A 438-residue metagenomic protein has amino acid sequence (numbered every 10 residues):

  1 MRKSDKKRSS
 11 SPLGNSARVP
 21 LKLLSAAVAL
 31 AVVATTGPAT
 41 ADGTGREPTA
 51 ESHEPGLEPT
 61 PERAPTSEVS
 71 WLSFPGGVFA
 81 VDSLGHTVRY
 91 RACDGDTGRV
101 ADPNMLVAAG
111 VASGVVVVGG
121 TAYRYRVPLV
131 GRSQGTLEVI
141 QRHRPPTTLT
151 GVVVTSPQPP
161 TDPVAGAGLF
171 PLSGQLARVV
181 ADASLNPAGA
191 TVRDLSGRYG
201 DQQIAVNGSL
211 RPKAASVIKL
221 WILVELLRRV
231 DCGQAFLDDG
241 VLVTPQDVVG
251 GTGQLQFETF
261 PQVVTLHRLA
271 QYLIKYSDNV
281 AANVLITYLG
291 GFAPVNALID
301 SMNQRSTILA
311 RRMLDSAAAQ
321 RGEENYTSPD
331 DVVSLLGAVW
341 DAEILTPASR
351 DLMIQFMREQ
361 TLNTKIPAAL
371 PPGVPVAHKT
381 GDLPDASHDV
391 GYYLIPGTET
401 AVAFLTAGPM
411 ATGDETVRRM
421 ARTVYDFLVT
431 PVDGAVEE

Functional and structural regions predicted by a protein language model:
R2-K7, S11-G43: Secretory targeting and sorting signals
R8-S10, G43-G45, E51, R132-R144 (+6 more regions): Structured C-terminal helix/loop/strand segments within mature extracytoplasmic catalytic/sensor domains
V33-R63: C-terminal region of N-terminal signal peptides and the immediate post-cleavage residues of exported proteins
V78-G119, P367: Short solvent-exposed beta->alpha transition segments
G168-G208, D239: A short, well-structured edge-of-sheet supersecondary motif
P187-G189, N283-L336, W340-D341: Mid-domain, small-residue-enriched loop/turn segments at the edges of structured enzyme/sensor domains
P212-V241, V402: Active-site SXXK
V248-V284, F292: Conserved catalytic neighborhood of penicillin-recognizing serine enzymes
